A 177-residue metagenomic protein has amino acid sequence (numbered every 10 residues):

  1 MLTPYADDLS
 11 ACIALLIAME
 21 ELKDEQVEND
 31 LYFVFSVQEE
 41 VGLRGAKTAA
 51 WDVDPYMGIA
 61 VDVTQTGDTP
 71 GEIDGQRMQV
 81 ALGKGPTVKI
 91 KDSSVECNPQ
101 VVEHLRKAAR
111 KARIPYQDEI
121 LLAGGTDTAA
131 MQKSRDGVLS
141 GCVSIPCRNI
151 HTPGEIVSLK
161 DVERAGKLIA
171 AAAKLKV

Functional and structural regions predicted by a protein language model:
M1-E40, A165-A172: Alpha-helical metal-binding/catalytic segments enriched in His/Glu/Asp
E20-K23, W51-V53, Q132-G137: Alpha-helix C-terminal capping segments
F35-V41, V63-Q65, C147-N149: Acidic, glycine-rich active-site loops and adjacent beta-strand->loop/helix elements that engage anionic groups
S36-R44, L122-G125: Active-site glycine- and acidic-residue-rich loops that bind and position anionic ligands or nucleotide-like cofactors
L43-K47, D68-D74, A129-A130, P153-G154: Short, well-ordered secondary-structure micro-motifs
A49-P70: A glycine-rich helix N-cap at a beta->alpha junction
P55, E72-P86: Active-site loop ensemble at the mouth of alpha/beta enzyme cores that anchors a bound cofactor
V80-V162, G166, A172-K174: Active-site-adjacent substrate-binding region of metalloamidase/peptidase-like peptide-processing proteins
